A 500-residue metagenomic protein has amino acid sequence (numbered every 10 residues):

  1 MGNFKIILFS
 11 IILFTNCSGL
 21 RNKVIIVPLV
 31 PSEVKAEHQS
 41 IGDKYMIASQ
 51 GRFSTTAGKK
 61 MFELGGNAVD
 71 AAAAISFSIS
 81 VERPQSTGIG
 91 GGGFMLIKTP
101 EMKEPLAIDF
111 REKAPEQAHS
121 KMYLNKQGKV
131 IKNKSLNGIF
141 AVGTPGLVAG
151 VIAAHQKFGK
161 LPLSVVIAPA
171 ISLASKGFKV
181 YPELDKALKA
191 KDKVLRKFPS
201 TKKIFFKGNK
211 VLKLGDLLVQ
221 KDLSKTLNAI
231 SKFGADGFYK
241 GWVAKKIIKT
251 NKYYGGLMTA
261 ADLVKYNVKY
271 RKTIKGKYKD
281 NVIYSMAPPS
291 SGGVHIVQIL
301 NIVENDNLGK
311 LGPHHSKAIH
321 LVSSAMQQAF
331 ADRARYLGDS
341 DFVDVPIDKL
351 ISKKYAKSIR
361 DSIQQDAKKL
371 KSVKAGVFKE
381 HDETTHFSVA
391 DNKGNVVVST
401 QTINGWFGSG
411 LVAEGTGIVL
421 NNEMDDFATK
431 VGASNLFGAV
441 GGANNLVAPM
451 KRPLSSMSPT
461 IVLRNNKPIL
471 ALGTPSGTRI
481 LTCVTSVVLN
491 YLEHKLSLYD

Functional and structural regions predicted by a protein language model:
G2-F9: Sec-dependent signal peptide recognition, specifically the positively charged N-region followed immediately by
N22-T56, K60, A68-F233, F238-A287 (+5 more regions): Noncatalytic scaffold domains of N-terminal-nucleophile
V81-K98, M102-A107, L257-T259, V396-R464 (+3 more regions): Active-site rim segments in enzyme catalytic domains, especially the processed small/beta chain of N-terminal
Y270, H381-T384, L454-M457: Short, small/polar residue-rich loop motifs at catalytic or cofactor-binding pockets
Y284-G293, S388, T400-L411, T474-L481: Glycine-rich phosphate/pyrophosphate-binding beta-alpha loops
G293-G309, V462-L470, G477-Y499: M16/insulysin-pitrilysin zinc metalloprotease superfamily fold
N305-I403, V412-T416, V431, V440: Internal maturation/activation junctions in enzymes
